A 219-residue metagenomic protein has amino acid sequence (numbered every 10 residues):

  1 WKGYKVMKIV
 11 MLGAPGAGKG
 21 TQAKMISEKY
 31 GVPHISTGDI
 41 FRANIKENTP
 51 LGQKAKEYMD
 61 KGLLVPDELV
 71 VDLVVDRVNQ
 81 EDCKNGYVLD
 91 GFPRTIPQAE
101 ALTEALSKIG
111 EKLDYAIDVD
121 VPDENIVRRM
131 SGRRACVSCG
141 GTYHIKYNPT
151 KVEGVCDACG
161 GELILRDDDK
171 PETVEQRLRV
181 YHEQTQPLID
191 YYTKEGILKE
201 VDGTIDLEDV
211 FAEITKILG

Functional and structural regions predicted by a protein language model:
W1-G219: Glycine-rich phosphate-binding loop of ATP-dependent small-molecule kinases
